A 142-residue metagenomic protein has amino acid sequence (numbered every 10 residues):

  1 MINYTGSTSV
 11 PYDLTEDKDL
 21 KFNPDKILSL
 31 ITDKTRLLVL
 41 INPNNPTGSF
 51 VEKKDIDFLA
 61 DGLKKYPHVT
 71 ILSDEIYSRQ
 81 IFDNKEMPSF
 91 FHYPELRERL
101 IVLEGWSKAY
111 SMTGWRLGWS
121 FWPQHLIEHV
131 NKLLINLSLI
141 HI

Functional and structural regions predicted by a protein language model:
M1, L30-I31, S111: Structural alpha-helical scaffold elements that stabilize or flank donor/cofactor-binding regions in carbohydrate
M1-S7: Substrate-binding/gating loop at the entrance of the active-site cleft, primarily in PLP-dependent aminotransferase-like
V10, L14-N84: Active-site phosphate-binding strand-loop segment of PLP-dependent enzymes
Y12-E16, H92, G105: Active-site donor-binding loop signature of nucleotide-sugar glycosyltransferases
L59, F90, I142: Aromatic/hydrophobic pocket-lining residues that form π-stacking "cages" and hydrophobic walls in ligand
Y93-I140: Conserved core segment of the aminotransferase class I/II
